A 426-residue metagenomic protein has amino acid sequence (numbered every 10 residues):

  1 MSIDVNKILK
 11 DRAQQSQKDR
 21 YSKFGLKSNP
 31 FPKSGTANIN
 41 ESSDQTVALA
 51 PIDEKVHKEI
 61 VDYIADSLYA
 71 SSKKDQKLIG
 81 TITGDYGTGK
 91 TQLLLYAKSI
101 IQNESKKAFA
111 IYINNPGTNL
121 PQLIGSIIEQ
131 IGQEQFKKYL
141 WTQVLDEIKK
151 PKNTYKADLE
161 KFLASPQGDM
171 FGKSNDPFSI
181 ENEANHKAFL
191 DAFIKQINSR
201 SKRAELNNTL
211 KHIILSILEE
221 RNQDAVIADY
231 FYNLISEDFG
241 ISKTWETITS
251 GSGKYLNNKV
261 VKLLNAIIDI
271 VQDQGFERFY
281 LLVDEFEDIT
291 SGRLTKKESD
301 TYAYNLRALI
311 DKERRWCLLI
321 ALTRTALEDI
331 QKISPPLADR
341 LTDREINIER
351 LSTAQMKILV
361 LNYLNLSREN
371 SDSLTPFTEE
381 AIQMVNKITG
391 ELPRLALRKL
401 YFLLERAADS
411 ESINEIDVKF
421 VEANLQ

Functional and structural regions predicted by a protein language model:
M1-L78, L159-S179, N414-Q426: A short, basic N-terminal segment
S2-D4, G172-S179, E183-S199, R203 (+5 more regions): C-terminal alpha-helical "lid" subdomain
S2-T36, K55-E59, D224-M384: The catalytic "switch" region of P-loop NTPases
Y63-A70, I100, Q130, A266-D273 (+2 more regions): A generic secondary-structure signal
Y69, Y96-K106, A308-K312, P336-R340: Short, surface-exposed basic-aromatic patches at helix termini and helix-loop junctions that form
K77-G80, G84-Q274: P-loop NTPase nucleotide-binding core
T91-L95, P121-I127, T290-K297, E328-I333 (+1 more regions): A short acidic (Asp/Glu
I113-N119, L322-A326, L400: Short beta-alpha junction loops
